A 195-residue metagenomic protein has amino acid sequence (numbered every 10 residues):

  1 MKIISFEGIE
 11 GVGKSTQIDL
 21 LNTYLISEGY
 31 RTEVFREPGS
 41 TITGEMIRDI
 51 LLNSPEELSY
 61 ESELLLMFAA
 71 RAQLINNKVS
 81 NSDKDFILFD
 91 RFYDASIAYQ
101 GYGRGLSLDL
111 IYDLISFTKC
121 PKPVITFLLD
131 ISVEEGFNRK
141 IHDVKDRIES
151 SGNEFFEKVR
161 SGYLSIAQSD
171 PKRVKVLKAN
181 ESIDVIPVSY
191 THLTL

Functional and structural regions predicted by a protein language model:
M1-I3: Pre-Walker A (Motif I) flank of P-loop NTPase domains
F6: Hydrophobic anchor at the beta1->P-loop junction of P-loop NTPases
G11: Walker A (P-loop) phosphate-binding loop of P-loop NTPases
K14: Conserved lysine of the Walker
Q17: Hydrophobic positions on the alpha1 helix immediately C-terminal to the Walker A/P-loop
Y30-K119: ATP-dependent small-molecule kinase phosphotransfer cores that center on conserved nucleotide phosphate-binding segments
A98-S161: A glycine- and Lys/Arg-enriched "phosphate-lid" helix/loop adjacent to the NTP-binding pocket of small-molecule kinases
T191-L195: Conserved small/polar residues in nucleotide/adenosyl-binding loops
